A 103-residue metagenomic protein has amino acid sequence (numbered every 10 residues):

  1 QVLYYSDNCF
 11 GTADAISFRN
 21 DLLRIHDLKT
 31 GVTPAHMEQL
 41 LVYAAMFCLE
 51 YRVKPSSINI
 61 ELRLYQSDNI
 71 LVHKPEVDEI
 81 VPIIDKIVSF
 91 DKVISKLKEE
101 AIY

Functional and structural regions predicted by a protein language model:
Q1-R24, G31-E38, E50, P55-S57 (+3 more regions): Catalytic cores of nuclease domains that cleave nucleic-acid phosphodiester backbones
D27-T30, L64: Residue-level recognition of conserved beta-strand positions in structured domain cores
Q39-I70: Catalytic cores of nucleic-acid endonucleases
D68, D78-E79: A short, acidic, flexible beta-alpha connecting loop/helix-capping segment that sits on the rim of active
K92-V93: Internal, Lys/Arg-enriched amphipathic helical interaction segments that engage polyanionic partners
